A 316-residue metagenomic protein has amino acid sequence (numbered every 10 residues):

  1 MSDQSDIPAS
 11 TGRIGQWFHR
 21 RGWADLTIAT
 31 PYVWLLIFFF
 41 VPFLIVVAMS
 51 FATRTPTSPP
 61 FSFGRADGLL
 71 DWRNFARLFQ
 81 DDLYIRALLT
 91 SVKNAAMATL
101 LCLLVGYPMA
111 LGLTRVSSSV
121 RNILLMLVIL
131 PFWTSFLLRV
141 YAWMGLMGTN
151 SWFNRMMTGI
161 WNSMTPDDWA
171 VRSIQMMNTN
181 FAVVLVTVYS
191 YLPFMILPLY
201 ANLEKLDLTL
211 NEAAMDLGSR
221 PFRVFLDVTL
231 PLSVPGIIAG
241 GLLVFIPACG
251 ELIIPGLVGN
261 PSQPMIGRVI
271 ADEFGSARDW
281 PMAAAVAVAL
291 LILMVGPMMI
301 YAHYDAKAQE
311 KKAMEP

Functional and structural regions predicted by a protein language model:
S2-S10, G15, Y200-N211, M215 (+1 more regions): C-terminal transmembrane helix and the adjacent membrane-cytosol boundary/short C-terminal tail of inner/organellar
D3, F40-D82, N150, M156 (+2 more regions): Short membrane-interfacial helix/loop motifs at transmembrane-helix boundaries
D3-M49, N122, M126, L291: N-terminal signal-anchor/first transmembrane alpha helix
R13, W17, F61-R65, V140-V188 (+2 more regions): Membrane-interfacial helix termini and adjacent extracytoplasmic/periplasmic loops of multi-pass transporters
F18-A24, R54-T55, W72-L78, D82-L83 (+1 more regions): Interhelical loop and adjacent transmembrane-helix boundary motif in polytopic membrane transport permeases
T30-V33, F38, L130, Y189 (+2 more regions): Transmembrane alpha-helices
R54-P56, L138, F194-P198, G236-A271: Non-cytoplasmic
D82-R115: Transmembrane alpha-helix signature in integral membrane proteins
